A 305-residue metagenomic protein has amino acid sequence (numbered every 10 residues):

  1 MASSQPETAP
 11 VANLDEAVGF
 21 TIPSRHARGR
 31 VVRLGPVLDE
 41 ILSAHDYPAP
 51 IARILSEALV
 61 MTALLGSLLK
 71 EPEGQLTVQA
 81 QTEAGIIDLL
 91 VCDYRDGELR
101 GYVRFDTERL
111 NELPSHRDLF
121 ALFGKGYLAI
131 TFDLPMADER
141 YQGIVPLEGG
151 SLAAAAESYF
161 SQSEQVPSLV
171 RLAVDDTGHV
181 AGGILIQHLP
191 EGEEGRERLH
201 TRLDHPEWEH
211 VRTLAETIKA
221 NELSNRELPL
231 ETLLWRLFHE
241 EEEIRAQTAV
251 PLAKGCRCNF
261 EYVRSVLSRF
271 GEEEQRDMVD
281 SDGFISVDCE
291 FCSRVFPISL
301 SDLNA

Functional and structural regions predicted by a protein language model:
A2-Q247: Interaction interfaces in information-processing and related assembly proteins
R212-A305: Cys/His-clustered metal-coordination modules, chiefly Zn-binding fingers
